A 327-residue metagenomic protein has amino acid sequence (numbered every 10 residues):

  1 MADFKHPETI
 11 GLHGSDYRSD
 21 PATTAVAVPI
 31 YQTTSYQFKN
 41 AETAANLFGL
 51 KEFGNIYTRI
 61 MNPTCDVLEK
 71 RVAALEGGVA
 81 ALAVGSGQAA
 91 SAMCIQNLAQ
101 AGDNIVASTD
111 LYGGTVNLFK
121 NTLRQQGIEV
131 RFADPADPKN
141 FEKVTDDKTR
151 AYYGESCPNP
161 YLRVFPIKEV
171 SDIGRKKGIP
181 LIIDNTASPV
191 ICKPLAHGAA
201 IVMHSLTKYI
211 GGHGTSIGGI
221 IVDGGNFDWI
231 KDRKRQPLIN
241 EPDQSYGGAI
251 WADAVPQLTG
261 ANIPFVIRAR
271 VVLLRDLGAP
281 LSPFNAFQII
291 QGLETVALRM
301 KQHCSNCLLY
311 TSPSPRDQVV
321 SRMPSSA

Functional and structural regions predicted by a protein language model:
M1-N55: N-terminal glycine-rich, Lys/His-bearing helix-loop that initiates the first secondary-structure elements of many
A2, R18-S19, A80-L309: Conserved PLP-enzyme active-site core in the AAT-like
K5-G11, E69-A74, G198-A200, H204: Short, hydrophobic/aliphatic alpha-helical segments
A25-V28, D66, G77, Q126 (+1 more regions): Short, basic and Ser/Thr-rich N-terminal targeting/leader segments
S35, N40-A92, G114-T122: Conserved N-terminal alpha-helix of the aminotransferase class I/II PLP-enzyme fold
G178, Q318-V319: Detector for intrinsically disordered, low-structure N-terminal pre-sequences
Y310-D317: Conserved small/polar residues in nucleotide/adenosyl-binding loops
S321-A327: Hydrophobic alpha-helical segments, chiefly the membrane-spanning helices and signal/signal-anchor peptides
